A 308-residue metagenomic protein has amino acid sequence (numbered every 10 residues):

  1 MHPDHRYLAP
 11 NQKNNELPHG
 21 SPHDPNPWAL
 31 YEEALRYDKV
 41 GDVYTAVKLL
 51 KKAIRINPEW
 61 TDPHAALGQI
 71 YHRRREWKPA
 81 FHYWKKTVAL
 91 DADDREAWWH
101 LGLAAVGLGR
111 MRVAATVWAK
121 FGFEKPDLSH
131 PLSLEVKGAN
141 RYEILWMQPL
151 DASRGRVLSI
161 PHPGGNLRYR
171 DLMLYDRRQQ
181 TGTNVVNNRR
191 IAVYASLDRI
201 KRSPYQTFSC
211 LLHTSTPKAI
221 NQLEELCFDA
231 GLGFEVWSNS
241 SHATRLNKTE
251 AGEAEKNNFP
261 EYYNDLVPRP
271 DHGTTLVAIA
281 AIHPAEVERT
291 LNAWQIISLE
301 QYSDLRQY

Functional and structural regions predicted by a protein language model:
D24, P58, A92, K125-P126: Short coil turns that delineate tetratricopeptide repeat
